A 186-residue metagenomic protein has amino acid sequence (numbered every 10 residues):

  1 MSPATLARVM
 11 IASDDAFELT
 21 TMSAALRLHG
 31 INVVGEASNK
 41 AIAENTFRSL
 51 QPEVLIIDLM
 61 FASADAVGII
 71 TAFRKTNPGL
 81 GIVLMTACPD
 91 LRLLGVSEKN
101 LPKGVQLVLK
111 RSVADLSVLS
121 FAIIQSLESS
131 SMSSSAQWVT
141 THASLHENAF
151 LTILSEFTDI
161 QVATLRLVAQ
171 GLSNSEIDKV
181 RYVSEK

Functional and structural regions predicted by a protein language model:
M1-R8, L145-F150: Non-catalytic signal-transmission and effector/linker regions of two-component phosphorelay proteins
S13: Conserved acidic carboxylate
A16-G35: Two-component/phosphorelay signaling modules centered on CheY-like receiver
S23, E36-V54: Acidic, metal-coordinating helix/loop segments flanking the phosphotransfer/catalytic sites of two-component signaling
I56-F73, P89-L93: Conserved phosphotransfer microenvironments
T71, G79-S97, L107-L109: A short, hydrophobic beta-strand element within the central beta-sheet of small alpha/beta folds
K99-N100, G104-Q106, R111-T152: Short, flexible helix-to-coil linker/hinge segments that flank and couple to helix-turn-helix
G171-K186: Recognition helix of helix-turn-helix DNA-binding domains
